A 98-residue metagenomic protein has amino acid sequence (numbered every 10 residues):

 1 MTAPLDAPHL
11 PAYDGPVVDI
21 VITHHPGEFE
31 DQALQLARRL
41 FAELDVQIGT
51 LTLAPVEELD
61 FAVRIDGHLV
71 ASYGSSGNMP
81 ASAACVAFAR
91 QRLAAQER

Functional and structural regions predicted by a protein language model:
T2-D14, A89, L93, E97-R98: Metal-dependent nuclease catalytic core centered on acidic motifs
L5-L44: Local sequence-structure signature of Cys/Sec-based thiol-disulfide redox active-site neighborhoods
T23-G27, H68, S75: Short strand-loop junctions, especially beta-strand C-caps/beta-turns that link beta-sheets to coils or alpha-helices
H24, P55-E57: A general secondary-structure junction signal
I48-T52: A short linear hydrophobic-aromatic micro-motif
E57-A62, V70: Structural micro-motif
L69-E97: Non-catalytic, surface beta->alpha helical segment in thiol-disulfide oxidoreductase systems
